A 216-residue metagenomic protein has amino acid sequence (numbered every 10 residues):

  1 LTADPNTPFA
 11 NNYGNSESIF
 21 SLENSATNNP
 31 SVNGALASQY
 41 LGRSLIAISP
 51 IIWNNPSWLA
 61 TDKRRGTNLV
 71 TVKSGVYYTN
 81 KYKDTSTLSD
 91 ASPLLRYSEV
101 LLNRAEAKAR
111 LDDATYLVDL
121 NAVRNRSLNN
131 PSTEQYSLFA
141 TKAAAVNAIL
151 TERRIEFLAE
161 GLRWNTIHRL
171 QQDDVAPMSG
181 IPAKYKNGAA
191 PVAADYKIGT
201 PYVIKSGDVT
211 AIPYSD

Functional and structural regions predicted by a protein language model:
L1-L36, P56-D216: Acidic/polar-rich alpha-helix caps and helix-coil junctions
Y40-N55, L59: Short, cationic low-complexity segments
